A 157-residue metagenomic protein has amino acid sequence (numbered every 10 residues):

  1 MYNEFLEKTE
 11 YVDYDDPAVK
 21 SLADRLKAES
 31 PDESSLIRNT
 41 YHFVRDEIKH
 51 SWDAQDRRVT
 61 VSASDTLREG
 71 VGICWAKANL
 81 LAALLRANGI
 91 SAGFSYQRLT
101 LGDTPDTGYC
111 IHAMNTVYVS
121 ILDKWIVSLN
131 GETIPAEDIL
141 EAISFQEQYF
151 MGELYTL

Functional and structural regions predicted by a protein language model:
M1-E69: Secondary-structure boundary elements
Y2, E7-Y14, L99-L157: His-Asp-centered catalytic microenvironments across diverse enzyme cores, prominently the transglutaminase-like
R45, K49, L85-R86, D123: Hydrophobic/aromatic-lined pockets within catalytic cores
S51-H112: Active-site neighborhood of thiol-dependent amide/isopeptide-bond enzymes
